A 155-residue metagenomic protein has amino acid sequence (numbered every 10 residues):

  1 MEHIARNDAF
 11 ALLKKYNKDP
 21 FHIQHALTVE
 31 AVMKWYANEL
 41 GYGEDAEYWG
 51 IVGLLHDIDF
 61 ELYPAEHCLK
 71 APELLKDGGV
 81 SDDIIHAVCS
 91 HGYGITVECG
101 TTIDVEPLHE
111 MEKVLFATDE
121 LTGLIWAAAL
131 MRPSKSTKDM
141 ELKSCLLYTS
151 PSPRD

Functional and structural regions predicted by a protein language model:
M1-Y63: Acidic/His-rich, divalent-metal-binding segments that scaffold phosphate/diphosphate chemistry
K34, G123-W126, R154: Amphipathic alpha-helical core segments of compact helical bundles
Y42-L147: Divalent metal-dependent catalytic cores for phosphoryl transfer on phosphate-bearing substrates
Y148-D155: Conserved small/polar residues in nucleotide/adenosyl-binding loops
